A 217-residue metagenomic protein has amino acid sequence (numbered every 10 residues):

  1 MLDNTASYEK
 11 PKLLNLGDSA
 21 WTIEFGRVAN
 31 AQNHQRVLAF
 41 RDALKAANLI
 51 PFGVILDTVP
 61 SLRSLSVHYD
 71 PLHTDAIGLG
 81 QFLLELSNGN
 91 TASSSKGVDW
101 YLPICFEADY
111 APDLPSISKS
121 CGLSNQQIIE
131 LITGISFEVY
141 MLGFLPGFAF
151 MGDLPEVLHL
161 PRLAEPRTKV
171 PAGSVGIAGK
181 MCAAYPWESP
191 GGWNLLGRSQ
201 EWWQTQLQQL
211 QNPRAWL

Functional and structural regions predicted by a protein language model:
L2-L217: Glycine-rich active-site loops that engage anionic ligands at enzyme catalytic sites
